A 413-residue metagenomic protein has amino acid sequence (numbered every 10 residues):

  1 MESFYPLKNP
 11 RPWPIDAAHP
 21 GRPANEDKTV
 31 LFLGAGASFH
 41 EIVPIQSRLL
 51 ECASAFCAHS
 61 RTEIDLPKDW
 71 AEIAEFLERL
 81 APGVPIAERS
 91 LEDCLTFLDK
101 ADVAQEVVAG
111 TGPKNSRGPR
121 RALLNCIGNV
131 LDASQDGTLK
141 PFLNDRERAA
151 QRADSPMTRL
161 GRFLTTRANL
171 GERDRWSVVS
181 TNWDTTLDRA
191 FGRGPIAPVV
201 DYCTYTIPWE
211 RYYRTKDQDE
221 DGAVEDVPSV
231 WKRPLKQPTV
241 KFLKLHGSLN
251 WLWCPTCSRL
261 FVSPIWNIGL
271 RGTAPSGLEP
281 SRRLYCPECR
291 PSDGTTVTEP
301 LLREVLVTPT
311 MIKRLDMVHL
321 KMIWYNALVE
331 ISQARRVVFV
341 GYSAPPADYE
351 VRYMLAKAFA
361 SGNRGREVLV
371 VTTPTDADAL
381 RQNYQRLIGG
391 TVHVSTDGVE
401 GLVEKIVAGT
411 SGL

Functional and structural regions predicted by a protein language model:
M1-I42, Q46-I64, L95-L413: Conserved catalytic alpha/beta core of Sir2/sirtuin-type deacylases, generalized to analogous enzyme cores that bind
R61-W70, L77: N-terminal extension/subdomain marker
W70-I73, L91, R120, M157: Short amphipathic alpha-helical segments that mediate assembly, nucleic-acid/protein binding, or membrane association
I73-T96, P287: Low-complexity, serine/threonine/proline-enriched polar segments
